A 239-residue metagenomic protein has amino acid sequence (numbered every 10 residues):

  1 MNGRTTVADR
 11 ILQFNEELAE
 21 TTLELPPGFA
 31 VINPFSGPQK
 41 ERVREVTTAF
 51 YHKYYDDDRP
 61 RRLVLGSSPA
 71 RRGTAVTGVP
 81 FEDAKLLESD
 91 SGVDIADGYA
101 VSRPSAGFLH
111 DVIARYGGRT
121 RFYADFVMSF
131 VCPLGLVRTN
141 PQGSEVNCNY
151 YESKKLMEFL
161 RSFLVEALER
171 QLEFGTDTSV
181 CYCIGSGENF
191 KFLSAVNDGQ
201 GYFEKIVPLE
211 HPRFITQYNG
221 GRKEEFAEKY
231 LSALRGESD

Functional and structural regions predicted by a protein language model:
N2-V180, G187-A195, E204, P208 (+2 more regions): A polyanion-binding, active-site-adjacent surface
Q200-G201: Conserved loop-alpha-helix segment in the C-terminal half of the alpha/beta-hydrolase fold that carries the catalytic
